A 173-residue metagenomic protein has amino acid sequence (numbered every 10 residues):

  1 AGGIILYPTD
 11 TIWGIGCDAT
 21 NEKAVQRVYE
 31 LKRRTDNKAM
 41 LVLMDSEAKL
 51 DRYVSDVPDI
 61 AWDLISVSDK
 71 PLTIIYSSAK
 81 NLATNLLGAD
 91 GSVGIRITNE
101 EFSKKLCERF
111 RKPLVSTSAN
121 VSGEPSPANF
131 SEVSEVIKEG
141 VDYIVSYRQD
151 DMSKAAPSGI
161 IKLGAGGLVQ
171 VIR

Functional and structural regions predicted by a protein language model:
A1-R173: Active-site-adjacent structural elements in enzyme catalytic cores
